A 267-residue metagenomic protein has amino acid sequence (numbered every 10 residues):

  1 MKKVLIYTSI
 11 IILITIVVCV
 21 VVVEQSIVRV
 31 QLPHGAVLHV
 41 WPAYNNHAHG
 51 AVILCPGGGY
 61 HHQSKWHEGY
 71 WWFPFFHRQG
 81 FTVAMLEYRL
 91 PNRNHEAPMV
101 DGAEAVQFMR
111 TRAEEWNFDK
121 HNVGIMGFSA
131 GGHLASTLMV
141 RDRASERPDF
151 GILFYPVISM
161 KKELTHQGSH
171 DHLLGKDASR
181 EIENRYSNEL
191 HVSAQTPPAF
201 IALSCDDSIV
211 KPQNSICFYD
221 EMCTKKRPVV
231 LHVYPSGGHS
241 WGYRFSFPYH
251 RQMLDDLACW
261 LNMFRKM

Functional and structural regions predicted by a protein language model:
C19-G50, H95: N-terminal cap/lid segment of alpha/beta-hydrolase-fold proteins
W41, I216-M267: C-terminal catalytic histidine-bearing segment of alpha/beta-hydrolase fold enzymes
H49-G57: Short beta-strand element of the alpha/beta-hydrolase
S64-W66, W71, A84-K120, R244-Q252: Catalytic nucleophile-loop/oxyanion-hole region of alpha/beta-hydrolase and closely related hydrolase-like folds
E104-S169, E183: Primarily recognizes the serine-hydrolase "nucleophile elbow" in alpha/beta-hydrolase and SGNH/GDSL folds
K176-H191, T196-P197: Active-site nucleophile elbow and catalytic-triad environment of alpha/beta-hydrolase enzymes
Q195, I201-L203, D207: Short beta-strand/loop motif that positions the catalytic acidic residue of the alpha/beta-hydrolase fold
S208-C217: Conserved alpha/beta-hydrolase "acid-adjacent" motif
